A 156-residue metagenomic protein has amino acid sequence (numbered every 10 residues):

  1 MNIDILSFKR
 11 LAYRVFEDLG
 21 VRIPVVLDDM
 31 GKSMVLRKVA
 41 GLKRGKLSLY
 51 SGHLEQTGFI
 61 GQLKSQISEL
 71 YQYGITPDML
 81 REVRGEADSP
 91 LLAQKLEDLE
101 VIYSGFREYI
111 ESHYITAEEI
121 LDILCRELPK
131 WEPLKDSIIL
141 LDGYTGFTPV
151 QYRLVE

Functional and structural regions predicted by a protein language model:
M1-R81, P90: Conserved P-loop NTPase-based nucleic-acid remodeling module centered on helicase motor cores
D28-D29, M79-E156: Conserved helicase NTPase motor core
